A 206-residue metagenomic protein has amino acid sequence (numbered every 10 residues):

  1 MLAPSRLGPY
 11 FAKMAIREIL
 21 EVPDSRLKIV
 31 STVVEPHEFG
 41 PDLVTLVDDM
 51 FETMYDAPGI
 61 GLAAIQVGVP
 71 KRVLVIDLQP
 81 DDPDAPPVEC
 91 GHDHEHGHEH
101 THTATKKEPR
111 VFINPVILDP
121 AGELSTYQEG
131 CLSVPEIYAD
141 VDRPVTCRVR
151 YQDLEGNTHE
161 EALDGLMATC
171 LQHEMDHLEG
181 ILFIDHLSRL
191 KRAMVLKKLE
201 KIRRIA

Functional and structural regions predicted by a protein language model:
R6-Q172, H177-A206: Active-site rim/adjacent substrate-binding subdomains
